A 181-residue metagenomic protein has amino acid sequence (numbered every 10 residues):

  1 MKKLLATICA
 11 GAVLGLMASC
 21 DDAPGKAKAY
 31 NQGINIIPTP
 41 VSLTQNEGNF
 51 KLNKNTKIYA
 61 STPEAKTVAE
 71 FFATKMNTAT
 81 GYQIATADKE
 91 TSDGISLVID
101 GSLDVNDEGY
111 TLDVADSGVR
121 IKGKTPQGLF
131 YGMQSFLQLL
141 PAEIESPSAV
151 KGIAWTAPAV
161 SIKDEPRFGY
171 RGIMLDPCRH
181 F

Functional and structural regions predicted by a protein language model:
M1-Q32: Bacterial Sec-dependent N-terminal signal peptides
K3-L4, G109, G123, P177: Intrinsic disorder/low-complexity segments enriched in polar/small residues
C20-F168: Acidic, contiguous N-terminal accessory segments
Y59, G123, R171-F181: The substrate-binding groove and active-site-proximal loops of carbohydrate-active enzymes, especially glycoside
